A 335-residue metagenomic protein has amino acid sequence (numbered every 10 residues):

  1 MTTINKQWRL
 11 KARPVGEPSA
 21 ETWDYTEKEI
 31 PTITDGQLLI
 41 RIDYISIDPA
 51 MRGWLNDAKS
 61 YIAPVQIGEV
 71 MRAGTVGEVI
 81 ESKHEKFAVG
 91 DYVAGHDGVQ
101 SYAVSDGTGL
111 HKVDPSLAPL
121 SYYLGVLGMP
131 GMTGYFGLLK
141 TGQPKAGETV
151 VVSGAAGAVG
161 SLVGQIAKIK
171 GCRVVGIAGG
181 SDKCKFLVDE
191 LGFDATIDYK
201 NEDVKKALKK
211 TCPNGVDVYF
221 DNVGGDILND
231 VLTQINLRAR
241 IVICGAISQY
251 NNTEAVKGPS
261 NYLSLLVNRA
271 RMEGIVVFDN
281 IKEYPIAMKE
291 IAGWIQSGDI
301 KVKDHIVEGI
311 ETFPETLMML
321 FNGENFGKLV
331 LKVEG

Functional and structural regions predicted by a protein language model:
T2-N5, D299-I306, P314-G335: C-terminal capping/lid region of NAD(P)-dependent oxidoreductase domains
I30-I47, L55-V99: Glycine-rich beta-strand-centered segment in the early N-terminal region that forms part of a ligand/cofactor-binding
M71-E78, K86-G154: NAD(P)H dinucleotide-binding glycine-rich loop of Rossmann-like/cofactor-binding domains, especially the beta1-alpha1
A94, V151, I197, Y219-F220: N-terminal Rossmann-like NAD(P) cofactor-binding module of classical short-chain dehydrogenase/reductase
Q100-S101, G179-L187, V204, V256-Y262: Short, glycine/polar-rich helix-capping loops at beta-to-alpha or helix-loop-helix junctions that flank or form
L124-E202: Mid-domain Rossmann-like dinucleotide-binding core that forms the NAD(H)/NADP(H) cofactor-binding site
D203-P213: Short amphipathic alpha-helix with an adjacent loop that forms part of the alpha/beta core around
D226-I300, V333-G335: Glycine-rich phosphate-binding loop and adjacent beta-alpha segment of Rossmann(oid) nucleotide-cofactor-binding
